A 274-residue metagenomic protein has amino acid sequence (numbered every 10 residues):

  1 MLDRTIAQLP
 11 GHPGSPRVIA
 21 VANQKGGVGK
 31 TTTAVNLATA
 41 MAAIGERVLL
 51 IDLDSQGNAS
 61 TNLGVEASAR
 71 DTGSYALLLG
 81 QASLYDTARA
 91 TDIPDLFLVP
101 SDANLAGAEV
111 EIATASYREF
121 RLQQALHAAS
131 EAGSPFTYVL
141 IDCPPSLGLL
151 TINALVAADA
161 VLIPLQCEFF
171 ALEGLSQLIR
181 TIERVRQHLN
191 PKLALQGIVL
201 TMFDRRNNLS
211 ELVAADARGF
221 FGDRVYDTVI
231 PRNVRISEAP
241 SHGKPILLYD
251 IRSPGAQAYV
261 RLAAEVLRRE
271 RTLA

Functional and structural regions predicted by a protein language model:
M1-A274: P-loop NTP-binding core
